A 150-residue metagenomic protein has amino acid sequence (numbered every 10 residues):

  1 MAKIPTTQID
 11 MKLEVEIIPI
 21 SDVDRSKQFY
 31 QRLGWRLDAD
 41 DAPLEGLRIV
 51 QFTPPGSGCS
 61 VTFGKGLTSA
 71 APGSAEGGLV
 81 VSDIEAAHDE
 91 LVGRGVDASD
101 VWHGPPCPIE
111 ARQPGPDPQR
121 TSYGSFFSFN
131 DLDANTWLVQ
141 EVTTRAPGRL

Functional and structural regions predicted by a protein language model:
M1-I9, D40-D41, R48-V50, L79 (+1 more regions): Vicinal oxygen chelate
Q8-M11, I17-C59, A86, G93: Core segments of cupin and vicinal oxygen chelate
D10-V15, P72-E76, G124: Short, solvent-exposed beta-strand edge segments and adjacent coil->beta transition regions
I18-S21, L79-S82, G124: Residue-level signal for the nucleotide or nucleotide-sugar donor/cofactor binding architecture
D22, D83, D131-D133: Acidic active-site catalytic centers that drive phospho-/nucleotidyl reactions and related ester hydrolyses
P54, F63-K65, E141: Residue-level recognition of conserved beta-strand positions in structured domain cores
C59-V61, W137: Short beta-strand segments
F63-E90: Helix-adjacent hinge/juxtasegments
